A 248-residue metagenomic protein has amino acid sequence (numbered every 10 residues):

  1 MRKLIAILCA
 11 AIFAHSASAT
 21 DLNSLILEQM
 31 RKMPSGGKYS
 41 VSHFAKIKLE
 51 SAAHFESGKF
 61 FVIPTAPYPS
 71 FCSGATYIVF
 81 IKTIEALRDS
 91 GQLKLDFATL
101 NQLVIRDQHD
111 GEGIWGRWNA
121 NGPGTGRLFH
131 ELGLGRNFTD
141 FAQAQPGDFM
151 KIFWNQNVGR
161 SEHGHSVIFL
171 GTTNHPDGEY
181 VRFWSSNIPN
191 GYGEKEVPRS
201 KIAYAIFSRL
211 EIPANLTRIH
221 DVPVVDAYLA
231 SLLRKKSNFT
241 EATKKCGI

Functional and structural regions predicted by a protein language model:
R2-I7: Sec-dependent signal peptide recognition, specifically the positively charged N-region followed immediately by
A10-S18: Hydrophobic h-region of N-terminal signal peptides that target proteins for export in Gram-negative bacteria
S18-W118, S237-I248: N-terminal capping segments
I81-D89, F153-N155, G171-N174, I212: Short regulatory "switch" loops immediately downstream of catalytic or recognition motifs within protein catalytic
D89, Q143-G147, K201: Short alpha-helical interface patches
A98-G191: ...with weaker cross-activation on analogous glycine-rich loops/strands in unrelated enzymes
E179-I248: Low-complexity, Gly/Ser/Thr/Pro-rich intrinsically disordered linker/tail segments
